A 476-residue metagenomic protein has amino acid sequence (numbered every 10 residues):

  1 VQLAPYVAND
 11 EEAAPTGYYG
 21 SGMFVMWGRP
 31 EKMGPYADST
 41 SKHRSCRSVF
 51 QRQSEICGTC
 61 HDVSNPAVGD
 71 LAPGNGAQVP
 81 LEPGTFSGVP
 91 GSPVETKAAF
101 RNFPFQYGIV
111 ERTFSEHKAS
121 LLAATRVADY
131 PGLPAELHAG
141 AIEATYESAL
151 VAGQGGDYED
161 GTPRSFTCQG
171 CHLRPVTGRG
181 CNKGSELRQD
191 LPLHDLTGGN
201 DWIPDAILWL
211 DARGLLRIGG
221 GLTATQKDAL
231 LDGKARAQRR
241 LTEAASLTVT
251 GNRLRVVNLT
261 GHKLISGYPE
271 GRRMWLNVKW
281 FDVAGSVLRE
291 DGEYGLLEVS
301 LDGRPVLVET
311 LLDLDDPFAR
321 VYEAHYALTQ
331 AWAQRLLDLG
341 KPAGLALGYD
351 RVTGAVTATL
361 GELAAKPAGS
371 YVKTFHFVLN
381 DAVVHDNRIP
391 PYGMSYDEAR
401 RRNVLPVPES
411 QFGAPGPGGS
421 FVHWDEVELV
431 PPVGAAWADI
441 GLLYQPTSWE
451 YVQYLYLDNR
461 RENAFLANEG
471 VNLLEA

Functional and structural regions predicted by a protein language model:
V1-V433, D439-A476: Primarily the internal scaffold of c-type cytochrome electron-transfer domains, especially repeated/multiheme c-type
